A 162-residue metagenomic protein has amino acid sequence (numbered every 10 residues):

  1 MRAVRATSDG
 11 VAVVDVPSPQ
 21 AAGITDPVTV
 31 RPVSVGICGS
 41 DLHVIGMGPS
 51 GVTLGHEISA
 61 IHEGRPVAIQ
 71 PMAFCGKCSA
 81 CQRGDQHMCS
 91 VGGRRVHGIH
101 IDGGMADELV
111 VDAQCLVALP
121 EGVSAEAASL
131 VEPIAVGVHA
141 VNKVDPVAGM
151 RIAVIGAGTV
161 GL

Functional and structural regions predicted by a protein language model:
R2, P27-T29, R151: Residues that mark the start of a beta-strand
V4-V11: Extracellular beta-rich ligand/substrate-recognition surface
A6, P19-Q20, P49-G55, V96-I101 (+1 more regions): Short Gly/Pro-enriched turn/cap motifs at secondary-structure boundaries
P19-V35, I45-Q82, C115, P120-G122: Glycine-rich beta-strand-centered segment in the early N-terminal region that forms part of a ligand/cofactor-binding
S40-V44: Cytochrome P450 core scaffold surrounding the K-helix E-X-X-R motif and the conserved "meander" helix-loop region
K77-I155: NAD(P)H dinucleotide-binding glycine-rich loop of Rossmann-like/cofactor-binding domains, especially the beta1-alpha1
G161-L162: N-terminal Rossmann-fold NAD(P) dinucleotide-binding loop
